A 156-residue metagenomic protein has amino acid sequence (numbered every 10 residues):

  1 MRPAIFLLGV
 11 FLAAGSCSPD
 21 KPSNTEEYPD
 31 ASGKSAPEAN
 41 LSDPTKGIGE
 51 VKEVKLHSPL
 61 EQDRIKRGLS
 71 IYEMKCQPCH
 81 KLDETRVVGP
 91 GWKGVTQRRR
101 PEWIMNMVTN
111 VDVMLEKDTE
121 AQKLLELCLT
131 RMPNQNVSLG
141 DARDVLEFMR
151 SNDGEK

Functional and structural regions predicted by a protein language model:
M1-G15: Sec-dependent bacterial lipoprotein signal peptides
C17-K21: Bacterial signal peptide processing site
Y28-I71: Electrostatic cytochrome c docking/interface patches
I65, H80-N110: Gly/Gly-Pro-rich "capping" loops immediately C-terminal to redox-active cysteine motifs in periplasmic/lumenal
G68, Y72-L82, I104, V145-M149: The canonical Cys-X-X-Cys-His
V87-V95, D112-D141: Axial heme c-ligation environment in periplasmic c-type cytochrome domains
E102-M107, T130-K156: C-terminal capping alpha-helices of c-type cytochrome domains
